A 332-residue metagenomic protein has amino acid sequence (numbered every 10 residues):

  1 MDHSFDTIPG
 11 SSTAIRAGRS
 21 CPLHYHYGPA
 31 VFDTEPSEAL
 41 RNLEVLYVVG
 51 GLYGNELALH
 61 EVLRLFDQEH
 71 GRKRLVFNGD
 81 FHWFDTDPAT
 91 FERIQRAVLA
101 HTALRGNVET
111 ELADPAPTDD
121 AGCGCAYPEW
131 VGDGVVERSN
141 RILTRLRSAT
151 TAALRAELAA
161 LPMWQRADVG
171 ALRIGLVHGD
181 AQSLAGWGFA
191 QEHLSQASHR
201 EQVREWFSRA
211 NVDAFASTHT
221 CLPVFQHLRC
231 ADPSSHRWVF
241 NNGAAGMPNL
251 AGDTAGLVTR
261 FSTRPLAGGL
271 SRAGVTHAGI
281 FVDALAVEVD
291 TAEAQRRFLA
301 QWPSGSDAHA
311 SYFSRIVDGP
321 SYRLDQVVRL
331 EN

Functional and structural regions predicted by a protein language model:
D2-A97: N-terminal active-site segment of His-dependent metallophosphoesterases
D2-P29, T34, R41, L228-N332: Acidic, His/Gly-rich catalytic cores of divalent-metal-dependent hydrolytic chemistry
L46-V48, L75-F77, A103-L104, G175 (+1 more regions): Residue-level marker for buried hydrophobic side chains located in beta-strands that build the well-ordered beta-sheet
G50-Y53, G79-H82, N107-E109, G179-A181 (+2 more regions): Active-site metal-binding loops of divalent metal-dependent hydrolases
R72-D80, R141, S183-A190: Short, basic, glycine/proline-bearing loop/turn elements
F84, P88-R166, A197-E205: Active-site neighborhood of divalent metal-dependent phosphoester bond hydrolases
D114-D119, G188-F189, D253, Q295-R297: Short aromatic-enriched loop/helix-cap "lid" or pocket-rim segments at secondary-structure transitions that line
R145-I280, V289-T291: Acidic, His/Gly-enriched loop-helix segments that form or flank divalent-metal centers in metallo-dependent hydrolases
